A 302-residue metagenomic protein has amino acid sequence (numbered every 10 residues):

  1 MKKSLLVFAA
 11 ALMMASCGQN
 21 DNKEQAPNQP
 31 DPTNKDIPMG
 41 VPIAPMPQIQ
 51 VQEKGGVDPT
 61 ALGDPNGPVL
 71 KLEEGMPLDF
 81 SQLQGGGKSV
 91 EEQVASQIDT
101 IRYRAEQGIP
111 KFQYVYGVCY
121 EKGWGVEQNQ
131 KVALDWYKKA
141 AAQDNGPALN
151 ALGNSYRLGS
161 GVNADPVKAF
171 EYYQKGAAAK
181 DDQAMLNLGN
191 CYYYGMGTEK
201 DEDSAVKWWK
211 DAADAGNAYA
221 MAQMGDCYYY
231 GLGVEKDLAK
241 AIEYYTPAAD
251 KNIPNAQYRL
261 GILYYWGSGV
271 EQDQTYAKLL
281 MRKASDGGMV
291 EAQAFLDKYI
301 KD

Functional and structural regions predicted by a protein language model:
M14-S16: C-terminal motif of bacterial Sec signal peptides marking the signal peptidase cleavage site
G18-N20: Bacterial signal peptide processing site
Q25-E73: Post-signal peptide N-terminal segment of mature Sec-exported envelope proteins
E106-I109, K122-W124, N129, A142-N145 (+11 more regions): Short helix-capping/linker turns of helical repeat alpha-solenoids
Q113-K122, A151-L158, N187-Y194, Q223-Y230 (+2 more regions): Hydrophobic face of amphipathic alpha-helices that form TPR/SEL1-like repeat modules and related alpha-solenoid
Q272-D302: Terminal, low-structured helical/coil segments at or just beyond the last alpha-helical repeat
